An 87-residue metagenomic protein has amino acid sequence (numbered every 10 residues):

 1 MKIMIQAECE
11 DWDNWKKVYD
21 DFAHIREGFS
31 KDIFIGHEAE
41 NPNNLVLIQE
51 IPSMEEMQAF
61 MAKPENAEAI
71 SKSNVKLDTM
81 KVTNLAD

Functional and structural regions predicted by a protein language model:
M1-K2, D87: Absolute protein N-terminus
K2-E8, I35-K63: Short, well-ordered beta-strand segments in beta-rich or mixed alpha/beta enzyme and ligand-binding folds
E8-K17: Short, surface-exposed ligand-recognition loops at beta-strand->loop->(often short) alpha-helix junctions that present
K16-F34, P52-T83: An amphipathic, aromatic/His-enriched active-site/gating alpha helix that lines ligand/cofactor pockets
E38-E40, N84-D87: Residues that form or immediately flank small-molecule/cofactor binding pockets and catalytic motifs
